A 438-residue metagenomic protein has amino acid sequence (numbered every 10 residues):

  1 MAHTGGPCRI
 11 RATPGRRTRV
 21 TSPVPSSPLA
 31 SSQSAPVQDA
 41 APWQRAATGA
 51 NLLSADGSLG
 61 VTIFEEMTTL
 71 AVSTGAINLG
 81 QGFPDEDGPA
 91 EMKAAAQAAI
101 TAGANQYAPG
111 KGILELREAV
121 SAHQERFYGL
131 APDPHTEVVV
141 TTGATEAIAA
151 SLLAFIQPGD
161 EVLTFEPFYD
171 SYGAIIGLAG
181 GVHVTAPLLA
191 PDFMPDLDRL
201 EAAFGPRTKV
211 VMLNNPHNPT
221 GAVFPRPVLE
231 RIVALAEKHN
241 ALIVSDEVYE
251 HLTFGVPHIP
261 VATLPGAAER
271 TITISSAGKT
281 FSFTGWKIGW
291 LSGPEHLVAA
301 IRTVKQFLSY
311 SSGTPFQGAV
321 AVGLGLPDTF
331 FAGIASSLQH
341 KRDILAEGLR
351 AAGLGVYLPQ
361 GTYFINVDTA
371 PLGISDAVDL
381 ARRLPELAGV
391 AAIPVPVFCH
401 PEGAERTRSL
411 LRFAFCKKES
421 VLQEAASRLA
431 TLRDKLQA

Functional and structural regions predicted by a protein language model:
H3, R9-L53, G57-T74, F83-A98 (+1 more regions): PLP-dependent class I/II
I77-D85, A98-R117, R126-F127: A glycine-/small-polar-enriched, mobile loop at the entrance of the PLP active site in fold-type I
L116-V120, G143: Conserved AMP-binding/adenylate-forming core of the ANL superfamily
